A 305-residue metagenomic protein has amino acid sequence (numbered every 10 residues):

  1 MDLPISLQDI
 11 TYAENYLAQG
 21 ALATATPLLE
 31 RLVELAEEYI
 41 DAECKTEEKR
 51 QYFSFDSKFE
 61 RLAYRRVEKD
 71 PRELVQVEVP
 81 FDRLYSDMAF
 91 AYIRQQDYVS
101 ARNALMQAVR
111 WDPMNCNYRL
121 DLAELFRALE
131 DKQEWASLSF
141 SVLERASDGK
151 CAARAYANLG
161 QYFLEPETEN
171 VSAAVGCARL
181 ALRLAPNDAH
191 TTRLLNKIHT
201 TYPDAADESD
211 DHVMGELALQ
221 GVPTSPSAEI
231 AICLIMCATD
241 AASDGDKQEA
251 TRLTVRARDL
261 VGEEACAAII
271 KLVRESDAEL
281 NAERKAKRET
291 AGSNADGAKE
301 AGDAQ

Functional and structural regions predicted by a protein language model:
L22, Y98, K132, E169-V171 (+1 more regions): TPR-repeat structural position
E37, V79, P113, S147-K150 (+2 more regions): Short coil turns that delineate tetratricopeptide repeat
F53-R72, E130-S137, L164-A173, H199-T224 (+1 more regions): Alpha-helical linker/edge segments of TPR/alpha-solenoid repeat scaffolds and analogous pre-/post-domain helices
L84, Y118, A152-A155, T191 (+1 more regions): TPR alpha-solenoid repeat register
